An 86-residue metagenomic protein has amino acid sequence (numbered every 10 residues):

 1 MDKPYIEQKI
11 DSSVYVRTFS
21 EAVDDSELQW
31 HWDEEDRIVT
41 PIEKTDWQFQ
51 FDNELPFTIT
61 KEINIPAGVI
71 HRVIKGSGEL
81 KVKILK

Functional and structural regions predicted by a protein language model:
M1, K9, Y15-T18, K81-K86: Double-stranded beta-helix
D2-E7, E62: Domain-scale activation on soluble regions of proteins
V14-E34, N64-A67: Conserved short histidine dyad/triad with adjacent acidic residue
E27-Q29, D36-I38, I59-K61, V73-I74: A structural signal for the main folded, soluble domain(s) of proteins
W32-W47: Short, conserved beta-strand element in jelly-roll/cupin
W47, E54-F57, E79-L80: Short, surface-exposed beta-strand-loop junctions and turns on beta-sheet-rich folds
F51-I70: Short acidic-glycine-tyrosine-enriched beta hairpin
P66-K86: Ligand-binding loop in jelly-roll beta-barrel domains
